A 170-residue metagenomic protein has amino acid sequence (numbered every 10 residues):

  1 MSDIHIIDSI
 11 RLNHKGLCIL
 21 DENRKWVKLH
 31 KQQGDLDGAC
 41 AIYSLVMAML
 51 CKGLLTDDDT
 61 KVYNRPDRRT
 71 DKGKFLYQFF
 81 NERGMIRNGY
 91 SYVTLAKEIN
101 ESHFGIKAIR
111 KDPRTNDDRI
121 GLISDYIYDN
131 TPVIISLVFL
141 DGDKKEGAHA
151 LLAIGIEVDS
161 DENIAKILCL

Functional and structural regions predicted by a protein language model:
M1-V27: Non-catalytic, low-structured ubiquitin/UBL-interacting segments
I4-D8, G73-L170: Conserved active-site-adjacent core of cysteine acyl-enzyme catalytic domains
R24-P113: Cysteine-nucleophile protease catalytic domains, especially the papain-like/related folds used in DUB/UBL proteases
